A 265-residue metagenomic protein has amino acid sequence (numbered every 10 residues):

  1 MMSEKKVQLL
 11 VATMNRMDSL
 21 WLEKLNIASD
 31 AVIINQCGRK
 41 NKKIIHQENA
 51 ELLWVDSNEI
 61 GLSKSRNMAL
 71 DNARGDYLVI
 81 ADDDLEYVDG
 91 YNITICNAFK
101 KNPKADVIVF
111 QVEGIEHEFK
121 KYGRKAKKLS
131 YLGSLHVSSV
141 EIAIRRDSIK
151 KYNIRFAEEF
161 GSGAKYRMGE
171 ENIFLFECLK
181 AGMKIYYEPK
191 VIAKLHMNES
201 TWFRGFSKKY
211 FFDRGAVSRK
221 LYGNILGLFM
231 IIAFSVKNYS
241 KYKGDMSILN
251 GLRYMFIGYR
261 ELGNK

Functional and structural regions predicted by a protein language model:
M1-D30, K43: N-proximal low-complexity "stem/linker" segments adjacent to membrane-targeting elements
D56-A73: Glycine-rich, basic loop-to-helix element that forms the pyrophosphate-binding segment of sugar-nucleotide handling
R74-G75, S138-E158: Conserved nucleotide-sugar donor-binding and metal-coordinating catalytic region shared by glycosyltransferases
L78: Short aromatic/hydrophobic "clamp" motif used to bind/position activated sugar donors
G90-G123: Conserved donor NDP-sugar-binding/catalytic core segment of glycosyltransferases
F156-E158, A181-K194, F206-S207, F229: Catalytic beta-strand/loop signature of glycosyltransferases that borders the donor
G161-I173: Acidic donor-binding loop at a coil-to-helix junction in glycosyltransferase catalytic cores that engages
G205-K220, N224-K265: Non-catalytic, C-terminal membrane-associated alpha-helical segments of glycosyltransferases
